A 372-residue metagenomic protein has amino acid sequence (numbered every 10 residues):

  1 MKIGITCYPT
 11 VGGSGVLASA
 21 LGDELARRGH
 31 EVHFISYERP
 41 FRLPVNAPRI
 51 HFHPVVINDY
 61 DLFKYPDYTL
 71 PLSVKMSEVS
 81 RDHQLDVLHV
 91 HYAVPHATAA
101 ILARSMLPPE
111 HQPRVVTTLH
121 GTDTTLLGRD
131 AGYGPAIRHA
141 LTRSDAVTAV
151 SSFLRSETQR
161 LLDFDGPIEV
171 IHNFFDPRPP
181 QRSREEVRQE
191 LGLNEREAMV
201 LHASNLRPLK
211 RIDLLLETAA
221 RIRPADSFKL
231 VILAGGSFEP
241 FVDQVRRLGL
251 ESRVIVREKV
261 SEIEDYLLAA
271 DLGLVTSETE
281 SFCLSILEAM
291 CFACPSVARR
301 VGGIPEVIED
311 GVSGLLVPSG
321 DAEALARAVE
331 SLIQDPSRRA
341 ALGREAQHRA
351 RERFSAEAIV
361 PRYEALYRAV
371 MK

Functional and structural regions predicted by a protein language model:
F153, F174: Carbohydrate-associated surface elements
P180-L193, R362: A short helix/loop element that forms part of the nucleotide-sugar donor recognition site in Leloir-type
N194-K210, L216-A219, V231: Conserved donor-binding/catalytic core segment of Leloir-type glycosyltransferases
V242-V260: Nucleotide-activated donor-binding/catalytic signature segment of Leloir-type glycosyltransferases, i.e., the conserved
E278: Aromatic "clamp/platform" in nucleotide-sugar-dependent glycosyltransferases that forms part of the donor/acceptor
P295-A298, I308: Short hydrophobic beta-strand element within catalytic cores of glycosyltransferases and related nucleotide-activated
D310-G311, L315-A322, S331-P336: Conserved acidic donor-binding segment of nucleotide-sugar-dependent glycosyltransferases
A324, S331, R338-R353, I359-A365: A short, well-ordered alpha-helix in the C-terminal region of glycosyltransferases
